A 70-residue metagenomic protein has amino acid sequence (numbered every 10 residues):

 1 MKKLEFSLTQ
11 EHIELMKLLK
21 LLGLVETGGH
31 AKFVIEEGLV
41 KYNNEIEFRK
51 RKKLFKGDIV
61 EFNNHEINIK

Functional and structural regions predicted by a protein language model:
M1-I13: A detector for short, charged/polar N-terminal pre-domain segments
E5, I59-K70: A positively charged, amphipathic N-terminal helix/segment that binds anionic biomolecules
Q10, N44-I46, N64-E66: Short, well-ordered turn and helix-capping elements at secondary-structure junctions
I13-K56: A basic, amphipathic helix-loop patch mediating RNA/tRNA/ribosome contacts
